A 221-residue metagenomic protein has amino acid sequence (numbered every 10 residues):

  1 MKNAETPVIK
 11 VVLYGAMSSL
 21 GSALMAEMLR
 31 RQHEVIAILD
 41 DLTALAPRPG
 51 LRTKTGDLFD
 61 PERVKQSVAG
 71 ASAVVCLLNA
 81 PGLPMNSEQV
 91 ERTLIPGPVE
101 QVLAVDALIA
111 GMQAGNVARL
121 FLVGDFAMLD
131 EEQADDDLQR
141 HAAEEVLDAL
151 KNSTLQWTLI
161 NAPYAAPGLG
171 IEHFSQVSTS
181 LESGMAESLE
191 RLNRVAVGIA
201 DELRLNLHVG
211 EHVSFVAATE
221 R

Functional and structural regions predicted by a protein language model:
K2, V8-H33: N-terminal Rossmann NAD(P)H-binding glycine-rich loop of SDR-like oxidoreductase domains
Y14-M17, E34-I36, L42, V90-E144 (+2 more regions): Conserved Rossmann-fold NAD(P)-dependent oxidoreductase catalytic core, especially the SDR/UDP-sugar
T43-A107, G111-A114, L203-L207: NAD(P)H-binding glycine-rich loop region in Rossmannoid oxidoreductase-like domains and their noncatalytic homologs
L83, F126-E132, A165-L169: Conserved catalytic-site region of short-chain dehydrogenase/reductase
E145-L169: Conserved beta-loop-beta element that borders a ligand/cofactor-binding pocket
S175-E190: A conserved pocket-lining segment of Rossmann-fold NAD(P)-dependent short-chain dehydrogenase/reductase
R191-R221: Alpha-helical substrate-binding/gating segment
